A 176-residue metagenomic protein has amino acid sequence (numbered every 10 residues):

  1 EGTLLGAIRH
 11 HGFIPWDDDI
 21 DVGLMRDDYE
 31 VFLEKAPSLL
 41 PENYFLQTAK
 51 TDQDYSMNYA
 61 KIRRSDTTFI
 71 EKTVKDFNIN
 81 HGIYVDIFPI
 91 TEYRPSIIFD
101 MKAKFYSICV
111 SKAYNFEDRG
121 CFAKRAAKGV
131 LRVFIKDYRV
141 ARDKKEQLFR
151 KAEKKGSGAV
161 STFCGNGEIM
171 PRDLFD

Functional and structural regions predicted by a protein language model:
E1-I20, Y29: Active-site nucleotide-donor binding segment shared across nucleotidyl transfer reactions
I20-D21, K75: Conserved aromatic-histidine-acidic binding/catalytic patches
G23-M25: Short hydrophobic/aromatic beta-strand micro-patches that form the beta-sheet surface supporting nucleotide- or nucleic
E30-E34: Short, conserved charged micro-motifs
A36-P95, S111-D176: Conserved catalytic core of two-metal-ion nucleotidyltransferases
S96-A103: A short secondary-structure junction signal
K104-V110: A contiguous, mid-domain pocket- or channel-lining segment that forms the substrate-recognition surface
